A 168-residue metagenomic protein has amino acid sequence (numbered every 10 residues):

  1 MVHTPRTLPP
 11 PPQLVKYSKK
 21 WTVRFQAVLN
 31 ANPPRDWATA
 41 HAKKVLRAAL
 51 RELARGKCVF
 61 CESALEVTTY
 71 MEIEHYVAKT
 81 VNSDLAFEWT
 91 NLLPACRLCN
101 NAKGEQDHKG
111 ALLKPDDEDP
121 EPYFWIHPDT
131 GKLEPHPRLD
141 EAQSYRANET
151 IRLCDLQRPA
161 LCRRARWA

Functional and structural regions predicted by a protein language model:
M1-L53, A64-T68, S83-L93, R97-A168: Extended charged
K57, E72, A95: The −1 position to Zn-ligating cysteines in a subset of zinc-ribbon hairpins
V59-C61, H75: Cys/His-clustered metal-coordination modules, chiefly Zn-binding fingers
E72-K79: Histidine-centered catalytic micro-motifs used for acid/base chemistry in nuclease and nucleotide-processing active
